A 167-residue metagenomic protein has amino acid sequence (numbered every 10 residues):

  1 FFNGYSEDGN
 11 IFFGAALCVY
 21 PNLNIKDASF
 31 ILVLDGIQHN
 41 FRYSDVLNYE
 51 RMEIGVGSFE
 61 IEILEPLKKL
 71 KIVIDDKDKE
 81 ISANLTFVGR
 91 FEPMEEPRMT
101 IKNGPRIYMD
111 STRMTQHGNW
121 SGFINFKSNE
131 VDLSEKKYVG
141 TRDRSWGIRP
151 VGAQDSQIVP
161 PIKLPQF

Functional and structural regions predicted by a protein language model:
F1-F167: Structured soluble/peripheral alpha/beta segments that form catalytic or ligand/cofactor-binding pockets
